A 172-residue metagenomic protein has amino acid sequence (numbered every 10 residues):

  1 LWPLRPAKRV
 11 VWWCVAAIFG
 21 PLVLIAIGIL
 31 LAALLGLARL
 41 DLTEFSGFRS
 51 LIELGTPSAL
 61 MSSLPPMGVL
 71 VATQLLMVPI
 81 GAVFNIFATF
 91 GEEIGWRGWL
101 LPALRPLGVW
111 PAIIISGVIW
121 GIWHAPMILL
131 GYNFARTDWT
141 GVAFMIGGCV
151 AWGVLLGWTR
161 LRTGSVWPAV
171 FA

Functional and structural regions predicted by a protein language model:
L1-T89, P102, S116, L161: Specific transmembrane helices
P6-A7, G91-W96, F134-A135: Juxtamembrane loop-helix boundary motifs flanking transmembrane segments in multi-pass membrane proteins
L22, V78, A82, I86 (+6 more regions): Hydrophobic transmembrane alpha-helices of Major Facilitator Superfamily
G36-L37, G131-Y132, G164: Short helix-capping/hinge motifs at transmembrane helix termini and TM-loop junctions
F90-I119, G157-V166: Membrane-interface helix/loop boundary segments of multi-pass membrane proteins
I113-I114, T137-A172: Functionally important transmembrane alpha-helices
S116-I128, A169-A172: Kinked, hydrophobic transmembrane alpha-helices enriched for aromatic residues and small/kink-inducing positions
M127-W139: Interfacial helix-loop-helix junctions of multi-pass membrane proteins
